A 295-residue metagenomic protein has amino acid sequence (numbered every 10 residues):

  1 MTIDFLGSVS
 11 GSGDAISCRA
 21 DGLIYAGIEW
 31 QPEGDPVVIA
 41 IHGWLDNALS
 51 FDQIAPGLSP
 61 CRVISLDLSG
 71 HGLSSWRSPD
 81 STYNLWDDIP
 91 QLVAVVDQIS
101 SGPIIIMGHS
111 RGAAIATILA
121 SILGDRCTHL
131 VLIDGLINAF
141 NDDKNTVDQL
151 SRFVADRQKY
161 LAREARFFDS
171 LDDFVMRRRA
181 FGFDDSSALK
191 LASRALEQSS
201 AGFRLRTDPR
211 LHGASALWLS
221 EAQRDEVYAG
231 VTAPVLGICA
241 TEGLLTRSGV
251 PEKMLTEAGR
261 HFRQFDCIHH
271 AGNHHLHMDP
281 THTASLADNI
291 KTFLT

Functional and structural regions predicted by a protein language model:
M1-V38, S59-R62, S100-P103, I137 (+4 more regions): Alpha/beta-hydrolase fold catalytic core
L23, L68-M107: Active-site loop/oxyanion-hole signature of alpha/beta-hydrolase fold enzymes
W30-S75: Conserved HGGG/HGGXW glycine-rich cap/lid loop of the alpha/beta-hydrolase fold
G102-N145: Conserved hydrolase catalytic core segment
I133-F167: A catalytic-pocket lid/entrance helix-loop region that shapes and gates access to the active site across common
F167-T246: Alpha/beta-hydrolase
T232-N273: Conserved loop-alpha-helix segment in the C-terminal half of the alpha/beta-hydrolase fold that carries the catalytic
G272-T281: Catalytic histidine-centered segment of alpha/beta-hydrolase-like enzymes
